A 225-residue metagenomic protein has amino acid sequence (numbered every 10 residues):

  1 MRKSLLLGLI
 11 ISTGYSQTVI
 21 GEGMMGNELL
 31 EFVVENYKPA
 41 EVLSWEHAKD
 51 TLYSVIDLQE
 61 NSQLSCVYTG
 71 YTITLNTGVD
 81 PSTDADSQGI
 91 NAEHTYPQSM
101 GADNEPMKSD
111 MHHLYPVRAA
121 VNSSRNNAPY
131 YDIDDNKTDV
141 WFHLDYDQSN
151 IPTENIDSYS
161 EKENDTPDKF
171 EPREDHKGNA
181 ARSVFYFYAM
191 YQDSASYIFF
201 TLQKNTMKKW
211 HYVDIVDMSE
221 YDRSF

Functional and structural regions predicted by a protein language model:
K3-S12: Sec-dependent N-terminal signal peptides
S12, T69-T74, Y188-D193: Short, flexible beta-strand-to-coil junctions
S12-T13, N104: Alpha-helical transmembrane segments and their juxtamembrane interfaces
Q17-I73: N-terminal module-boundary/linker segments of secreted carbohydrate-active enzymes
A48-D57, G78-D84, F170-R173: Intrinsically disordered, low-complexity boundary segments flanking structured domains
S62-G89, R118: Short cysteine-rich loop/turn motifs with clustered Cys
S82-N91, T95-F225: Domain-level detector of nuclease and nuclease-like folds in predominantly extracellular/periplasmic contexts
